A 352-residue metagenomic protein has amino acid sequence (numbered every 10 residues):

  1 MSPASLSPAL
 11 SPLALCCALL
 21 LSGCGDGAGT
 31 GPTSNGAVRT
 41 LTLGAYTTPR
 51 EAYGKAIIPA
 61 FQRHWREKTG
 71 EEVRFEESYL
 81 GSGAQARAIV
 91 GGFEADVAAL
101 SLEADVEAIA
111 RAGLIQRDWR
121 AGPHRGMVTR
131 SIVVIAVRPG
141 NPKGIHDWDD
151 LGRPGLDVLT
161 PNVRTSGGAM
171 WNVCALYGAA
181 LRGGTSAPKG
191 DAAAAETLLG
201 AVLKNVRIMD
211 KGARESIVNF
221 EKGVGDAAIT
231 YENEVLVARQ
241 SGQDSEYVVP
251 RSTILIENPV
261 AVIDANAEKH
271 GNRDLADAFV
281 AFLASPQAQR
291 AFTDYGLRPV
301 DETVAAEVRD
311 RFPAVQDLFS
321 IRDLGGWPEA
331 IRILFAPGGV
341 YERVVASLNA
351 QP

Functional and structural regions predicted by a protein language model:
M1-L13: Bacterial N-terminal signal peptides that target proteins for export
L20-G23: C-terminal motif of bacterial Sec signal peptides marking the signal peptidase cleavage site
D26-S166, N349-A350: N-terminal segment of the mature folded domain
G44-T47, V137-R138, D157-D191, V202-V206 (+1 more regions): Short beta-strand->loop
A45, P49-I57, Q85, E94 (+10 more regions): Stable alpha-helical elements in mature extracytoplasmic
M127-I132, E196-L203, D210, S241-R273 (+1 more regions): Periplasmic-binding protein-like
G183-P250: Ligand-binding pocket segment of bilobal, Venus flytrap-like solute-binding proteins
A267-P352: Extracellular/periplasmic juxtamembrane helices and adjacent flexible linkers that interface with membrane partners
